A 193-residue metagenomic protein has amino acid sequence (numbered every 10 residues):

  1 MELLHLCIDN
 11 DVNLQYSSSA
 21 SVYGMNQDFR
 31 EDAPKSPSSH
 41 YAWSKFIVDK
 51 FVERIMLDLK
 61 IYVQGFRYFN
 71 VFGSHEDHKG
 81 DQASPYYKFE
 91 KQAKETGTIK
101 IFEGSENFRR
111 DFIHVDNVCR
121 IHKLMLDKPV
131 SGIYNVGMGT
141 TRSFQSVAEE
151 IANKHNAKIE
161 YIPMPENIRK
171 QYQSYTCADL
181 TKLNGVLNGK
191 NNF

Functional and structural regions predicted by a protein language model:
M1-H40: Conserved Rossmann-fold NAD(P)-dependent oxidoreductase catalytic core, especially the SDR/UDP-sugar
L3-C7, L14, F51-V52, I121 (+1 more regions): Hydrophobic positions on the long internal alpha-helix of Rossmann-like NAD(P)-dependent oxidoreductase domains
N13, Y62-Q64, G132: Structural signature of beta-strand start/N-cap positions in the alpha/beta core of ABC transporter nucleotide-binding
S18, R67-Y68, F72: Conserved SDR Rossmann-fold cofactor-binding beta-strand/turn motif
M25, S36-F69, E90-E95: Active-site Tyr-X1-5-Lys
F46, L59, V71-Y87, V115-D116 (+2 more regions): Glycine/proline-rich active-site loop of Rossmann-fold NAD(P)-dependent oxidoreductases
K94-F193: C-terminal substrate-binding subdomain of Rossmann-fold SDR/epimerase-dehydratase oxidoreductases
